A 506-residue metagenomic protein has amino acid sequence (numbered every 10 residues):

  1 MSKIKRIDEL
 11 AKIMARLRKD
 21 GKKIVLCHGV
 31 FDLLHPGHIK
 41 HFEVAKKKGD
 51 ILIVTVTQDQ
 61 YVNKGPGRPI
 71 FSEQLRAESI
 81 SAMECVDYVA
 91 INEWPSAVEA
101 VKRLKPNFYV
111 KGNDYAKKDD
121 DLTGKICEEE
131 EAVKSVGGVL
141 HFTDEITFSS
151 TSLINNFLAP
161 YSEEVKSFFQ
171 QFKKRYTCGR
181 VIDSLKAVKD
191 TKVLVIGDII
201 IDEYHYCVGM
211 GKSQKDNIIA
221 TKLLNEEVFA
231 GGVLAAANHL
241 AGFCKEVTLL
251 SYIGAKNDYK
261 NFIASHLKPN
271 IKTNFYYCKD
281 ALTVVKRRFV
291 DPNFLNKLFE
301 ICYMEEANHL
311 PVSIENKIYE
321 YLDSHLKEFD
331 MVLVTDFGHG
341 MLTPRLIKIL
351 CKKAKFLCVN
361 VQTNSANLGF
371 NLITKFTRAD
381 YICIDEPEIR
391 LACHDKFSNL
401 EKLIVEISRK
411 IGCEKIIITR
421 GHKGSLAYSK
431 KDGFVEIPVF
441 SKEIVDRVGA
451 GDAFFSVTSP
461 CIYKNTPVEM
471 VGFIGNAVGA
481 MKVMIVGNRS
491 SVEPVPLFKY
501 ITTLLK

Functional and structural regions predicted by a protein language model:
M1-K174, I501, K506: Nucleotidyltransferase catalytic core that binds NTPs
I51-T57, G112-N113, T248-I253, L357-V361 (+1 more regions): Short internal beta-strands
F168-T248, P438-V445: Glycine-rich phosphate/adenosyl-contacting loop at the front of the ribokinase-like
Q214, I218-T283, K499-T502: Substrate-binding N-lobe of the ribokinase-like
F275-A281, K286-L326: Conserved phosphate-binding/catalytic loop of the ribokinase/pfkB sugar-kinase fold
F329-M341: Short acidic, glycine-rich surface-loop motifs adjacent to enzyme active sites
M331, P344-F434: Conserved phosphate/ATP/ADP-binding segment of small-molecule kinases
K410, E414, F440-L504: Conserved post-catalytic alpha-helical subdomain immediately downstream of the catalytic base and nucleotide-binding
